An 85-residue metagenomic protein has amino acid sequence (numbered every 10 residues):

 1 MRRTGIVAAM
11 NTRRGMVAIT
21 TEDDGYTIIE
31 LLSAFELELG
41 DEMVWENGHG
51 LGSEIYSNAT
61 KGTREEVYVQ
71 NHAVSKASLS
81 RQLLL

Functional and structural regions predicted by a protein language model:
M1-T12: Structural detector for short beta-strands of small beta-barrel domains
R13-A18: Short aromatic-glycine-enriched beta-strand elements
T21-T27, Q82-L85: Short solvent-exposed strand/turn elements
G25-E36: Beta-strand/loop nucleic-acid-binding surfaces
H49-T60: Short, Lys/Arg- and Gly-enriched loop/turn segments at beta-strand edges
A59-L85: Short peripheral tails and domain-boundary helices/loops at the edges of structured domains
